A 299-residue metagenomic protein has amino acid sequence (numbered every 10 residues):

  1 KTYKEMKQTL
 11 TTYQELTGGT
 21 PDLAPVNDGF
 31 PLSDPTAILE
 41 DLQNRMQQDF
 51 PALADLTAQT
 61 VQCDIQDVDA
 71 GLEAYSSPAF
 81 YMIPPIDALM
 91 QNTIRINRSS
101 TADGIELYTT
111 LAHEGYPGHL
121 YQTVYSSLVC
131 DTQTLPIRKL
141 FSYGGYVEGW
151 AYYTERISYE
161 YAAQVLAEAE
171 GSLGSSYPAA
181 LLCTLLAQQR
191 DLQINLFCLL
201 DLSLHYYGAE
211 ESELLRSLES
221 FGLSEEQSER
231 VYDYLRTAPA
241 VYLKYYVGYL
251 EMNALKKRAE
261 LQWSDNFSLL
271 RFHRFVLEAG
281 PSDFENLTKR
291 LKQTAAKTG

Functional and structural regions predicted by a protein language model:
K1-G299: N-terminal maturation segment of proteins
